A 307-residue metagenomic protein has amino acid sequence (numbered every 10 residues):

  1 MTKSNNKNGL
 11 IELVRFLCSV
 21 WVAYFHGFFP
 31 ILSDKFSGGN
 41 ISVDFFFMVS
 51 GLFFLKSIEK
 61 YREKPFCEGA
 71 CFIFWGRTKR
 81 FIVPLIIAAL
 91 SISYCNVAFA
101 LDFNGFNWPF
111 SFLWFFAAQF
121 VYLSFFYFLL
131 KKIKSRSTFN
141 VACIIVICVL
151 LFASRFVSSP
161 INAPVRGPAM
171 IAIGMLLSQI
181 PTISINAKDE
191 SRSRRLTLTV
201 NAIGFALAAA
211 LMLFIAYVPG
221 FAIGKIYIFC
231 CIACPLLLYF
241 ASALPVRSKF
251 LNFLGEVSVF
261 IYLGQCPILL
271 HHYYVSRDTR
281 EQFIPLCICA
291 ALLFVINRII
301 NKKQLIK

Functional and structural regions predicted by a protein language model:
T2-K7, S57-E68, F72, L129-T138 (+4 more regions): Membrane-interface junctions at the ends of membrane-embedded or membrane-associated helices
K3-G9, I31-S37, R77, V157-P160 (+2 more regions): Juxtamembrane loop-transmembrane helix junctions in multi-pass integral membrane proteins, especially the extracellular
V14-C18, N40-F47, K56-S111, A118-L123 (+4 more regions): Transmembrane alpha-helical segments and their boundary/interface "anchor" motifs in multi-pass integral membrane
I31-V43, N104-A118, S154-I173, L211-L236 (+1 more regions): Interfacial loop-to-helix transition and helix-capping segments at the boundaries of transmembrane helices
M48, I171, M175, N201-I306: Alpha-helical transmembrane segments of multi-pass integral membrane proteins
F81-F106, Y122, F126-P168, K188-I226: Hydrophobic membrane-embedded alpha-helices and membrane-water interface caps/short interhelical or interfacial loops
